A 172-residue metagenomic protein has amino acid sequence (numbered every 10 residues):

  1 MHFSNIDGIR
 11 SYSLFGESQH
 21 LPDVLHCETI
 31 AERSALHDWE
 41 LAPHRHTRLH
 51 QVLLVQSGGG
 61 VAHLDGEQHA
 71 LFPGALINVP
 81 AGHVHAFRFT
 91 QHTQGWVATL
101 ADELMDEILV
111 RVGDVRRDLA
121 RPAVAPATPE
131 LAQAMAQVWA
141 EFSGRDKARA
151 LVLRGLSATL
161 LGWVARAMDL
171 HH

Functional and structural regions predicted by a protein language model:
M1-G60, E67-H69: Generic protein-terminus/edge-of-domain signal
H46, N78, T99: Short aromatic/basic micro-patch
V52, A101, V138: Conserved RecA-like P-loop NTPase ATPase core
Q56, F72-P73, Q91: A cytosolic small-molecule/anion-sensing beta-strand core signal
G66-A81: Short acidic-glycine-tyrosine-enriched beta hairpin
A81-L104: Ligand-binding loop in jelly-roll beta-barrel domains
H92-G95, M105-A120: A short alpha->loop->secondary-structure connector
D114-H171: Amphipathic alpha-helical segments enriched in hydrophobic/aromatic residues interleaved with Lys/Arg
